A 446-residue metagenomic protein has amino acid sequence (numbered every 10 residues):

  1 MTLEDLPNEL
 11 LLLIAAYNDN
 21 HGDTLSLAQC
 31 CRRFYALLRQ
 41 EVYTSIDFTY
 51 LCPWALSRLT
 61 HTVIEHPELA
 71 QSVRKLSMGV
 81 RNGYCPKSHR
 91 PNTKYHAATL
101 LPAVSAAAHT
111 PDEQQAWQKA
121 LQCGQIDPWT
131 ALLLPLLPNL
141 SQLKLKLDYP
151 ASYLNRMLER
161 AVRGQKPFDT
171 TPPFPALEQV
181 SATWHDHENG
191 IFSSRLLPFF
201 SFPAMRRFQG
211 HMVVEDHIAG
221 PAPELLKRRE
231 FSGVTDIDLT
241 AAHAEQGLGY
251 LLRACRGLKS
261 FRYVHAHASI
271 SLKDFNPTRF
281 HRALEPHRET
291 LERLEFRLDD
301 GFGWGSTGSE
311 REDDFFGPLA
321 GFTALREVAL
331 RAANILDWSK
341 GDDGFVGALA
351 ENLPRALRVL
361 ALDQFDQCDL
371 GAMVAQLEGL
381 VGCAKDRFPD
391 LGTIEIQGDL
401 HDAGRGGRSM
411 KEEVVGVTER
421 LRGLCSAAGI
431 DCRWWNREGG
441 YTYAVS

Functional and structural regions predicted by a protein language model:
T2-P91, Q142-Q165, A182, G303: Hydrophobic regular-secondary-structure patch
L6, S26, L51-R58, L121-W129 (+9 more regions): Soluble or luminal CAZymes and related metallo-dependent hydrolases
I14, L298-F302, G308-S446: Leucine-rich solenoid repeat modules
D23, I46-T60, E188-G190, D216 (+5 more regions): Acidic-and-aromatic substrate-binding clefts and catalytic sites of carbohydrate-active enzymes
S45, K75-S77, Q142, Q179-S181 (+7 more regions): Conserved LRR concave beta-strand detector
L59-K75, L132, R195-L196, G247-L251 (+4 more regions): Short amphipathic alpha-helices and their capping/turn segments at secondary-structure boundaries
S88-E285, E289, G301, S306-S309: Leucine-rich repeat
W129-L140, P286-T290, G321-A324, R387-F388 (+1 more regions): A structural motif corresponding to the C-terminal end of an alpha-helix and its immediate exit/capping segment
